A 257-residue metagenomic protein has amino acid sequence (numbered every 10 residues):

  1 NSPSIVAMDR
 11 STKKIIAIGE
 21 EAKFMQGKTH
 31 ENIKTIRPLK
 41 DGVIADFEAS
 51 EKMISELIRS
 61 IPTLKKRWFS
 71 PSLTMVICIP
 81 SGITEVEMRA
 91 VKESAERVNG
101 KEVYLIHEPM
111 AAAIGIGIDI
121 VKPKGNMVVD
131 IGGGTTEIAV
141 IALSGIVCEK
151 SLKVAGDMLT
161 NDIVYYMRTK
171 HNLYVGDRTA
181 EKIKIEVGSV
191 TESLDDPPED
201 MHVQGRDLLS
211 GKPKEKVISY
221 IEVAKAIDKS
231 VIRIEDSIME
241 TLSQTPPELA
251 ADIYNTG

Functional and structural regions predicted by a protein language model:
N1-I131, A139-G257: Nucleotide/phosphate-binding catalytic cleft detector across ATP-hydrolyzing and phosphate-transferring enzymes
G134: Conserved Rossmann-like nucleotide-cofactor binding loop
